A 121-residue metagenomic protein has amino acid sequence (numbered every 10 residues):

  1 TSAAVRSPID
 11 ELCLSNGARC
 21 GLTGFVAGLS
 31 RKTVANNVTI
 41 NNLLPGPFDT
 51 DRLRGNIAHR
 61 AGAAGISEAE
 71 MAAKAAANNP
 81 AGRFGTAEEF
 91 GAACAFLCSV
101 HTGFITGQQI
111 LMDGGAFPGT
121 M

Functional and structural regions predicted by a protein language model:
T1-A35, P47-F48: Catalytic loop of short-chain dehydrogenase/reductase
S7, A95, T106-M121: Short C-terminal tail/terminal secondary-structure segment of NAD(P)H-dependent dehydrogenase/reductase domains
I9-E11, L53-G55, M121: Conserved catalytic-core motifs of eukaryotic protein kinase domains, centered on the activation segment
V26-A27, G91-C94, C98: Short-chain dehydrogenase/reductase
V34, T39, I105-G107: Short, small/polar-rich loop/turn modules that mediate ligand/substrate recognition or access, typified
T39-D49, C98-H101, L111-D113: Conserved SDR Rossmann-fold cofactor-binding beta-strand/turn motif
P45-G55, H59: Short, flexible catalytic-loop segment of classical short-chain dehydrogenase/reductase
A64-E68, N79-F90, H101: A conserved structural motif in NAD(P)-dependent oxidoreductases
